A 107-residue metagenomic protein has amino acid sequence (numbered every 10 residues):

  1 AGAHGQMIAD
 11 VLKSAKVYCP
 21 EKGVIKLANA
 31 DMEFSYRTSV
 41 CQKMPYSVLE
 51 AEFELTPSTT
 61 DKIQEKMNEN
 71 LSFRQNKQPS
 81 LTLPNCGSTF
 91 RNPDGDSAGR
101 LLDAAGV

Functional and structural regions predicted by a protein language model:
A1-K13, C19, N85: A gly/ser-rich beta-alpha-beta helix-loop segment of oxidoreductase catalytic cores
Y18, V24-V107: Phosphate/pyrophosphate- and phosphate-bearing ligand-binding catalytic cores of soluble enzymes
